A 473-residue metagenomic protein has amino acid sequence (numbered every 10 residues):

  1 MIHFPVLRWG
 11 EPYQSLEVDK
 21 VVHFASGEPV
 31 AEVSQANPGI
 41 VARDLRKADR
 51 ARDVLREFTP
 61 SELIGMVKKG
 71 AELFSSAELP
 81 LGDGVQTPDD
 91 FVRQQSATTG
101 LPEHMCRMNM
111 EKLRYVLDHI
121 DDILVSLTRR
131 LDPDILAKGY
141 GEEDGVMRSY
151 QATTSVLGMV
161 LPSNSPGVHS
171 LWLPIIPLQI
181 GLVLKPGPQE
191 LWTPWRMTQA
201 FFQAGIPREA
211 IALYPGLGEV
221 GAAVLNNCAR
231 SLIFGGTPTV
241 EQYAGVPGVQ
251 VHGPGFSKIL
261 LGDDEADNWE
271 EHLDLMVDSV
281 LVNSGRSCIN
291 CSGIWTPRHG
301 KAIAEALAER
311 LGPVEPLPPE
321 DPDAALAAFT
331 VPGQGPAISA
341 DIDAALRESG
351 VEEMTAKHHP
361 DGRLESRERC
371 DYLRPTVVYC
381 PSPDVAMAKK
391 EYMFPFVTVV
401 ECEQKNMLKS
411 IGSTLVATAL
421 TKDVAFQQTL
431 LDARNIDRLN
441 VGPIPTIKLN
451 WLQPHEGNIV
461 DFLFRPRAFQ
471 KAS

Functional and structural regions predicted by a protein language model:
M1-V146: N-terminal Rossmann-like NAD(P)+-binding subdomain of aldehyde/semialdehyde dehydrogenases
E11-L16, A152-T153, S165-V168, C370-Y372: Short, flexible loop/turn motifs enriched in small residues
H23-A36, P60-S75, I206, V277-D278 (+2 more regions): Conserved C-terminal structural/oligomerization subdomain of aldehyde/semialdehyde dehydrogenase
A25-P29, V224-L225, G253-P254, S287-N290 (+4 more regions): Short glycine-enriched loop/turn motifs at secondary-structure junctions
K69, S76, Q203, C228-R230 (+1 more regions): ALDH superfamily catalytic-core signature
R129-D278, R298: Rossmann-like NAD(P) dinucleotide-binding subdomain of oxidoreductase/dehydrogenase enzymes
T154, C228, V246-P247, C291 (+2 more regions): Short, well-ordered alpha-helix to beta-strand connector turns
A212-P215, H252-G253, P318-A328, T421-K422 (+2 more regions): A generic structural motif
